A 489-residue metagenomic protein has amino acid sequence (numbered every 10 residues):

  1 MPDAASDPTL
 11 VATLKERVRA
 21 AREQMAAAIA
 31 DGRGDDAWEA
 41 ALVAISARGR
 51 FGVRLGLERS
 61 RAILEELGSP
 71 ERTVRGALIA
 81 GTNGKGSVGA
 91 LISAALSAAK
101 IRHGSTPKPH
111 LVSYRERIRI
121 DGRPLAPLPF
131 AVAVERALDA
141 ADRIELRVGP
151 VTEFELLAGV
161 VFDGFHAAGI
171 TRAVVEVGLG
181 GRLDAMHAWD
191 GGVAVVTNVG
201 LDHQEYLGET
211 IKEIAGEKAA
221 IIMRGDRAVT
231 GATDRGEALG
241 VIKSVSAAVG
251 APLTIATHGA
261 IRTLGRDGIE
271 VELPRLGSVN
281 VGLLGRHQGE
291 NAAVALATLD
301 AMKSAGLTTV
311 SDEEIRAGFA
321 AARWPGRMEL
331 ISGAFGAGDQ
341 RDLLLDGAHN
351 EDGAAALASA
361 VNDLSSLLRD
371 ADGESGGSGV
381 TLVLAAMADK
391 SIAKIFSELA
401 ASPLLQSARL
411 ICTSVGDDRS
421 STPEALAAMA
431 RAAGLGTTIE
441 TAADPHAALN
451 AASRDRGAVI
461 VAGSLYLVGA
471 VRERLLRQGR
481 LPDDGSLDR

Functional and structural regions predicted by a protein language model:
M1-G81, V88-A99, T106, E145 (+1 more regions): Short functional linear segments
R33, F51-V53, L57, R61-V74 (+4 more regions): ATP-dependent carboxylate-amine ligase catalytic core
R75, R172-V177, D184-V195, V199-G200 (+1 more regions): Nucleotide phosphate-binding/pyrophosphate-handling subdomain across enzymes that bind or process nucleotide phosphates
A80, I144-V148, A168-E176, G191-S278 (+1 more regions): Acidic, Mg2+-coordinating active-site environments of NTP-dependent enzymes
T106-P109, T230-T233, V245-G265, G282-R286 (+6 more regions): Beta-strand->loop->alpha-helix junctions that form or flank phosphate-binding loops in nucleotide-handling enzymes
T233-G250, T254, G265-E270, D300 (+2 more regions): C-terminal helical cap/extension that packs against the catalytic core of soluble nucleotide-cofactor enzymes
V415-D417, P482-R489: Short, flexible loop segments at boundaries between secondary-structure elements
A447-L476: A glycine-rich beta-strand to alpha-helix segment that forms a phosphate/ribose-binding loop at ligand/cofactor sites
